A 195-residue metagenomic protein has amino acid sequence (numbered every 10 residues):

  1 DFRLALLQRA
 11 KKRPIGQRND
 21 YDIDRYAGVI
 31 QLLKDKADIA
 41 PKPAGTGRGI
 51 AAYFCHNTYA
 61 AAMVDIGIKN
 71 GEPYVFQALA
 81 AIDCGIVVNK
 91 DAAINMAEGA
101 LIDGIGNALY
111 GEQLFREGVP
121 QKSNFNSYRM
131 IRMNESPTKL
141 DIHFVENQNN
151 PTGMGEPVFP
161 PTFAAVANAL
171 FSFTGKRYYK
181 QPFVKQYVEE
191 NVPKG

Functional and structural regions predicted by a protein language model:
D1-G195: Cofactor-binding beta-sheet edge motifs in enzyme active sites
